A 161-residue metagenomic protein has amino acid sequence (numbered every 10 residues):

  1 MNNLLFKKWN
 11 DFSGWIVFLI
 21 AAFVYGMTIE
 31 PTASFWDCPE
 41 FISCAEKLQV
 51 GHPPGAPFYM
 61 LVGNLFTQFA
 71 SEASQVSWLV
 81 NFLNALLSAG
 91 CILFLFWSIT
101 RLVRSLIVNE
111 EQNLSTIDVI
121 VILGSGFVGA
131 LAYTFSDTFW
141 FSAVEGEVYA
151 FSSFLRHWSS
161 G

Functional and structural regions predicted by a protein language model:
M1-W9, T100-V121: Membrane-interfacial, low-structure loops and terminal tails that flank and connect transmembrane helices in multi-pass
K7-F35, Y133-F135: Transmembrane signal-anchor helices characteristic of membrane glycosylation enzymes that use polyprenol
W15, F82-L114, A130, H157-G161: Transmembrane-helix motifs of polytopic, lipid-linked glycan transferases
T28, Y59, S88, I92 (+1 more regions): Hydrophobic core segments of transmembrane alpha-helices in multi-pass, intramembrane catalytic enzymes
I29-F41, G51-G63, W78: Extracytoplasmic catalytic/substrate-binding loops of multi-pass membrane glycan-assembly enzymes
E46, F94-S98, F135, F139 (+1 more regions): Specific aromatic-rich, kink-prone transmembrane helix
L48-P54, V62-L86, I99, S105-N109 (+2 more regions): Juxtamembrane segments of multi-pass membrane glycosylation machinery that transfer sugars from lipid-linked donors
A73-N81, L106-V119, G126-S153: Aromatic- and kink-enriched transmembrane "portal" helix at the membrane-lumen/periplasm boundary that abuts
